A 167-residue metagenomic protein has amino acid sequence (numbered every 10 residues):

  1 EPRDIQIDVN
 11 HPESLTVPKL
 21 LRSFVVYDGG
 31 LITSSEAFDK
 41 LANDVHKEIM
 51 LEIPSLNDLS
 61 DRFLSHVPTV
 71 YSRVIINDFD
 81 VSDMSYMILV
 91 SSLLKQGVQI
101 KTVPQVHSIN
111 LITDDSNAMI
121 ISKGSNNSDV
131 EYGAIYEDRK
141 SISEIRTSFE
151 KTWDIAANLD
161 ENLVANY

Functional and structural regions predicted by a protein language model:
E1-L59: Interdomain hinge/linker segments and adjacent boundary elements that couple functional modules
D28-G29, E52, I75-N77, V103-Q105: Conserved beta-strand termini and adjacent loop/short-helix elements that scaffold enzyme active sites in alpha/beta
L31, S91, Q99-T102: Short, solvent-exposed secondary-structure boundary motifs
S34-L93: Primarily the HKD phosphodiesterase
P68-S72, S91-Q96, M119-S122, E137-S141 (+1 more regions): Short, low-complexity, polar/charged sequence segments that are solvent-exposed and flexible
V98-I145, F149: HKD (HxKxxxxD) catalytic microenvironment of the phospholipase D
T147-Y167: Cysteine/selenocysteine-centered motifs that mediate thiol-based redox chemistry or coordinate metal-sulfur cofactors
